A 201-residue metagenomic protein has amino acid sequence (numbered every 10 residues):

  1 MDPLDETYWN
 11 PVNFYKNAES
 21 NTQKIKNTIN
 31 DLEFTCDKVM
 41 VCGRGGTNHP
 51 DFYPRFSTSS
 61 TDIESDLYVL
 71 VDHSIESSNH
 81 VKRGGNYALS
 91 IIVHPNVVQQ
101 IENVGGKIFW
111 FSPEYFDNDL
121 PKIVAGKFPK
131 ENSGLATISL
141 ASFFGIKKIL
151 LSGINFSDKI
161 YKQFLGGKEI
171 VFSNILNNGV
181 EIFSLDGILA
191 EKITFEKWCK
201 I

Functional and structural regions predicted by a protein language model:
M1-I201: Metal-ion/cofactor- or nucleotide/acyl-coenzyme-handling active-site neighborhoods
